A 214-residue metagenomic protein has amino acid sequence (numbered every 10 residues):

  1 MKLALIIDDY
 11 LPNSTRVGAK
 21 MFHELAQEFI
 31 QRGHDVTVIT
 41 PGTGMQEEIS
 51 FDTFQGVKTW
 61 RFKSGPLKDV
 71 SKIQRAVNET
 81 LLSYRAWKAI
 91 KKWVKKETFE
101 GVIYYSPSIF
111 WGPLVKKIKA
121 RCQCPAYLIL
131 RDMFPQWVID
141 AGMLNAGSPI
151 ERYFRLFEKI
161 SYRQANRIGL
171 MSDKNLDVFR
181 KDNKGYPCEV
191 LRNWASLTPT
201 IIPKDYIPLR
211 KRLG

Functional and structural regions predicted by a protein language model:
M1-K58: N-terminal subdomain of nucleotide-sugar transferases
D8, L67-Q74, E97, C122-K159 (+1 more regions): Acceptor-binding helix/loop patch of EC 2.4 sugar-transfer enzymes, predominantly nucleotide-sugar-dependent
I39-V94, T98: A conserved catalytic-core segment of Leloir-type glycosyltransferases
G44, K174-D177, K184: Alpha-helix capping/helix-boundary segments
S83-A86, F99-C124, L128-R131, Q136-W137: An aromatic- and histidine-rich active-site surface loop
F110-P113, K117-R121, S148-I168: Membrane-proximal helix-turn-helix segments that form the acceptor-binding/catalytic region of lipid-linked
M171-K174, W194: Carbohydrate-associated surface elements
R180, W194-R212: Acidic anion/phosphate-binding donor-loop and adjacent secondary structure in glycosyltransferase catalytic cores
